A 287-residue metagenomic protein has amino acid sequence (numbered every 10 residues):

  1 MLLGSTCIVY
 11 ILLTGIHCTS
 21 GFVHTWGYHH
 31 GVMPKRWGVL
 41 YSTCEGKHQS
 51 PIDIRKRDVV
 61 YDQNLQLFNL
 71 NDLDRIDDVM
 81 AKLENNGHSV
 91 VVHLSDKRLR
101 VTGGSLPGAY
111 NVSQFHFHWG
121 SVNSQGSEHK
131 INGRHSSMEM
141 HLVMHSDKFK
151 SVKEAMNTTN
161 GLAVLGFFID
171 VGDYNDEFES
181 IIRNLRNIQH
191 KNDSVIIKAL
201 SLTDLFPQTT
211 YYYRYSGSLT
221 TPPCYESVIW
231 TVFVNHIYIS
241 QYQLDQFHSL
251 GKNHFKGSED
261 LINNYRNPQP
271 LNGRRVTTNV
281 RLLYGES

Functional and structural regions predicted by a protein language model:
L2-S287: Alpha-carbonic anhydrase
